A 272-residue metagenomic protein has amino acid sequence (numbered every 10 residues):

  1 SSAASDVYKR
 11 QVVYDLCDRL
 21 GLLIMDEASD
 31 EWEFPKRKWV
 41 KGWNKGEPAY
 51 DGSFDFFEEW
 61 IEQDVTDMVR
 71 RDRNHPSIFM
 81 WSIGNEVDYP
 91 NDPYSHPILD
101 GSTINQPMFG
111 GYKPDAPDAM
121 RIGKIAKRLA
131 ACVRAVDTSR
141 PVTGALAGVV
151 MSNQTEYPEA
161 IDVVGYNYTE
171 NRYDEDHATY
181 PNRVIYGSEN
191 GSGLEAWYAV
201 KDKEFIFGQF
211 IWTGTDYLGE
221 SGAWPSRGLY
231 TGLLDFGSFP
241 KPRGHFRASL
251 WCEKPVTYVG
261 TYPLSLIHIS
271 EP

Functional and structural regions predicted by a protein language model:
S1-Y8, H268-P272: Short, small-residue-biased leader/transition segments that mark boundaries at the very start of proteins
S2, D72, V164: N-terminal Rossmann-like or analogous alpha/beta NTP/dinucleotide-binding catalytic cores that position adenine
S5-W43, G123, L129-R134: Aromatic-lined substrate-binding rim segments of carbohydrate-active enzymes
R10, I61, V65, A126: Aromatic/hydrophobic pocket-lining residues that form the small-molecule binding cavity in soluble enzyme cores
Y14-L16, V69, V200-K201: Mature extracellular/periplasmic domains of secretome proteins
E27-F56, V69, S82, N91-A116: Aromatic- and acidic-residue-enriched carbohydrate-binding clefts of CAZyme catalytic domains
F54-I78: An active-site-proximal structural segment forming one wall of the substrate-binding cleft that immediately precedes
P76-S82, D88-L266, S270: Substrate-binding clefts and catalytic carboxylate motifs of secreted carbohydrate-active enzymes
